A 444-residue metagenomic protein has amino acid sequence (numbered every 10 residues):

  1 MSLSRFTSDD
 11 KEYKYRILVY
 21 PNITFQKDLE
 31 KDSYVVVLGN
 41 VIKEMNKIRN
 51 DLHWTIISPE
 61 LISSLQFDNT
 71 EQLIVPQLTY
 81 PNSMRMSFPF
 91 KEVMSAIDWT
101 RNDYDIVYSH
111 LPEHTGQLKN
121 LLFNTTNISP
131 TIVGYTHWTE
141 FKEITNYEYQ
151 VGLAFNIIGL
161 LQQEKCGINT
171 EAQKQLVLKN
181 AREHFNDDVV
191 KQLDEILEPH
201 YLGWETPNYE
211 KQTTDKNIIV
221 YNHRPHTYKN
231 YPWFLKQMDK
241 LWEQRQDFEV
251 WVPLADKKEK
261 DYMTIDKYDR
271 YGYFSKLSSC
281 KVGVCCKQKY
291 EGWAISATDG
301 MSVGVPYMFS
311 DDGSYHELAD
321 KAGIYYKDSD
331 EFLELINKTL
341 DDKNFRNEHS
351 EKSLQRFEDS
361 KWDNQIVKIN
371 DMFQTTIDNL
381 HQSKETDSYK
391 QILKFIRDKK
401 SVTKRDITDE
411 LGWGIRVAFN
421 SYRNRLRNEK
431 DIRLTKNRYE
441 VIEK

Functional and structural regions predicted by a protein language model:
M1-S63: N-terminal subdomain of nucleotide-sugar transferases
E30, V37, E205-N208, D215-K267: Conserved catalytic-core segment of nucleotide-activated headgroup transferases in glycan assembly
S109-T115, T136: Short His-centered aromatic/hydrophobic patch
Y147-N169, D188-Q192: Membrane-proximal helix-turn-helix segments that form the acceptor-binding/catalytic region of lipid-linked
C285-I295, D311, H316-E317: Nucleotide-sugar-dependent
P306-F309: Short hydrophobic beta-strand element within catalytic cores of glycosyltransferases and related nucleotide-activated
K321-D330, K338-K343: Conserved acidic donor-binding segment of nucleotide-sugar-dependent glycosyltransferases
N344-S383: A charged, aromatic-enriched C-terminal amphipathic alpha-helix characteristic of glycosyltransferases across folds
